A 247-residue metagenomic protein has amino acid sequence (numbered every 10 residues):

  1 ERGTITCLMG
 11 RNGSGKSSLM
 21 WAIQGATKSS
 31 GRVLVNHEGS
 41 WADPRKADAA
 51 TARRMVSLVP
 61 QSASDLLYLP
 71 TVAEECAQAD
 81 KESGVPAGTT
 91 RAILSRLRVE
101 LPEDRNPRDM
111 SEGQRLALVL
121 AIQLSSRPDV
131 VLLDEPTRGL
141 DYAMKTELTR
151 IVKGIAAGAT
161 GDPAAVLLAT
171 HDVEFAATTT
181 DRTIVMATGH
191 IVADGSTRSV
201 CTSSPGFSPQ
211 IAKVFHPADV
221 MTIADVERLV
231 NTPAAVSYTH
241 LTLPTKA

Functional and structural regions predicted by a protein language model:
E1, F207-L241: ABC ATPase nucleotide-binding domains
L34-T51: ABC ATPase NBD Q-loop/coupling interface
V85-P102: Conserved ABC ATPase "signature" region
N106, E135-P136: Walker B catalytic motif
T170-H171: H-loop/switch region of ABC-family ATPase nucleotide-binding domains
A176-T178: A short, surface-exposed alpha-helical micro-motif characterized by mixed small hydrophobic and charged/polar residues
H190-V214: Conserved beta-strand-loop-alpha-helix hinge in the C-terminal portion of ABC ATPase nucleotide-binding domains
